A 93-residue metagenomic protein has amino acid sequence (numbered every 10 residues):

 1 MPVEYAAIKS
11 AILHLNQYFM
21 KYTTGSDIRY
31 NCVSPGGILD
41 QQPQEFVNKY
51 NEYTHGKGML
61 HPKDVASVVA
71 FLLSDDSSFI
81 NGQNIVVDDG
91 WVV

Functional and structural regions predicted by a protein language model:
M1-Y5, D27: Conserved catalytic loop/helix region of short-chain dehydrogenase/reductase
I8-K9, N16: Active-site helix of classical SDR
N16-Q17, A66-V69, L73: Short-chain dehydrogenase/reductase
K21-G25, I38, L73: A short hydrophobic alpha-helix cap/turn motif
T24-R29, I80-G82: Short, small/polar-rich loop/turn modules that mediate ligand/substrate recognition or access, typified
R29-L39, V86-D88: Conserved SDR Rossmann-fold cofactor-binding beta-strand/turn motif
T54-V65: A conserved structural motif in NAD(P)-dependent oxidoreductases
A70, N81-V93: Short C-terminal tail/terminal secondary-structure segment of NAD(P)H-dependent dehydrogenase/reductase domains
